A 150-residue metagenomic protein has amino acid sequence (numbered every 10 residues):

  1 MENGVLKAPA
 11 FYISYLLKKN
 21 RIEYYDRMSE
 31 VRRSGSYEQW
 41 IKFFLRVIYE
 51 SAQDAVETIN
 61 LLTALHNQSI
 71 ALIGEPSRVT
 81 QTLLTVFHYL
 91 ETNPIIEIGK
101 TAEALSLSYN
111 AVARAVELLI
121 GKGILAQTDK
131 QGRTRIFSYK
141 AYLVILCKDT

Functional and structural regions predicted by a protein language model:
M1-N60: Phosphate/pyrophosphate-binding active-site loops
K19, E23, S36-F43, Q81 (+3 more regions): Generic recognition of stable, solvent-exposed alpha-helical segments in well-folded globular domains
V56, G99, K148-T150: Short conserved micro-motifs at the rims of enzyme active sites and ligand-binding pockets
V56-F87: Short alpha-helical segments that sit at the start of domains
V79-T80, Q127-T150: Short, cationic-aromatic polyanion-contact patches
L90, V112-K122, F137: Basic amphipathic alpha-helical segments that dock to polyanions
T92-L105: Short acidic, hydrophobic short linear motifs in intrinsically disordered regions
